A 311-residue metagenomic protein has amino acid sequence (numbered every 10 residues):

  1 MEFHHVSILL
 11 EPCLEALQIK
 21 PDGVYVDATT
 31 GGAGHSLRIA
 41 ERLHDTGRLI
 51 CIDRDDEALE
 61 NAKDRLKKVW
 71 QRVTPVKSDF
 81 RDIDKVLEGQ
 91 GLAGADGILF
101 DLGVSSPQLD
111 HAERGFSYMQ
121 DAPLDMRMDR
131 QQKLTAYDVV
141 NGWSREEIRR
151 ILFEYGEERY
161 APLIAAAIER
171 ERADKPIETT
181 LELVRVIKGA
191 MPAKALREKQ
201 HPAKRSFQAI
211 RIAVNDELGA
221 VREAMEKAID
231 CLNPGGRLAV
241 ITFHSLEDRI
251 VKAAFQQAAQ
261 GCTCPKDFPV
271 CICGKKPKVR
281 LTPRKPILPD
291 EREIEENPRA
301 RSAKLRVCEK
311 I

Functional and structural regions predicted by a protein language model:
M1-I311: S-adenosyl-L-methionine-dependent methyltransferase catalytic core, i.e., the SAM/SAH-binding region
